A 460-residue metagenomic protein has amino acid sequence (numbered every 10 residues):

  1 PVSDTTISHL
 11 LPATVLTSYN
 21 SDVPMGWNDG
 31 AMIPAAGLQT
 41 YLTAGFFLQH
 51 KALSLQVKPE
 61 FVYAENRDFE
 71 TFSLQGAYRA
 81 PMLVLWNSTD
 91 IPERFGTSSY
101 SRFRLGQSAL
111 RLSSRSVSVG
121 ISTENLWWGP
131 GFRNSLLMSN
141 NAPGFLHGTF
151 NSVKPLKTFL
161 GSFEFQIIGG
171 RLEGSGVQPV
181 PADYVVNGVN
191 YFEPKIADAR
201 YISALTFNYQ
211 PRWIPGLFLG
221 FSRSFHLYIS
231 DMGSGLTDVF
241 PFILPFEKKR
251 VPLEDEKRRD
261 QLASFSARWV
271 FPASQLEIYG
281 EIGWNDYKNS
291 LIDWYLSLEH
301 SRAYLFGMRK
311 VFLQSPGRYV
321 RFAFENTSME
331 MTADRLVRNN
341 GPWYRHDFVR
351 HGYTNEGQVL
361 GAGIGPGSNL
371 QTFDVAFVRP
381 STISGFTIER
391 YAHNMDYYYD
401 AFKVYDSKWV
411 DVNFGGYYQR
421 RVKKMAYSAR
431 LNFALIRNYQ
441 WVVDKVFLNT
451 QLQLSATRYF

Functional and structural regions predicted by a protein language model:
P1-W213, L227, W294-R302, R309 (+4 more regions): Outer-membrane beta-barrel channel domains
T5, T14, F103, Q210-F460: Exposed, low-structure sequence patches enriched in small/polar residues
